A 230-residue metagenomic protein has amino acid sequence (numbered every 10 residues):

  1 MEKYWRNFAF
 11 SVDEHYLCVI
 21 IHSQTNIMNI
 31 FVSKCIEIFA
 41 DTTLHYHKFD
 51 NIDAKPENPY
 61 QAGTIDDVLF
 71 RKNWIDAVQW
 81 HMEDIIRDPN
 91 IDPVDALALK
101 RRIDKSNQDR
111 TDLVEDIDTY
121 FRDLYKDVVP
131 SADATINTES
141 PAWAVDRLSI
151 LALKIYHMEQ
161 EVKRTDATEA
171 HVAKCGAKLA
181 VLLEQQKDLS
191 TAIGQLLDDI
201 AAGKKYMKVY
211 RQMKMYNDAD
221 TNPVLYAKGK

Functional and structural regions predicted by a protein language model:
E2-W5: Cationic, amphipathic, low-complexity segments that mediate targeting or membrane/lipid association
N7, D13-Y16, I20: Short, positively charged and aromatic/hydrophobic N-terminal segments
I21-H22, M28: Residues marking helix boundaries in flexible regions
M28-K230: Anionic, Ser/Thr-rich low-complexity intrinsically disordered regions
